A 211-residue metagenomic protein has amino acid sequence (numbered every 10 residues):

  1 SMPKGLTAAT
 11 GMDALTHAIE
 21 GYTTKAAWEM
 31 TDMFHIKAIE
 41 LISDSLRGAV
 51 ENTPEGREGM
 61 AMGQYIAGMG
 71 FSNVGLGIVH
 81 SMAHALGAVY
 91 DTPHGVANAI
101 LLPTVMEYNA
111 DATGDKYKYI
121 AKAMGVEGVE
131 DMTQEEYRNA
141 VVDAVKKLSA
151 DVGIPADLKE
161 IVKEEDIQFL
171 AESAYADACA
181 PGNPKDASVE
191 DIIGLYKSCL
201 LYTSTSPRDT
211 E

Functional and structural regions predicted by a protein language model:
S1-V74: Carboxylate- and glycine-rich phosphate/diphosphate-binding segment that chelates Mg2+/Mn2+
M12, I39, V79, N98-A99 (+3 more regions): A general structural signal for well-ordered alpha-helical segments in protein cores
M69-I78, A83-G95, C179: Glycine-rich phosphate/pyrophosphate-binding beta-alpha loops
V89-D166: Gly/Pro-rich interdomain helix-loop hinge
D166-L201: Short, amphipathic C-terminal "tail helix"
Y202-P207: Conserved small/polar residues in nucleotide/adenosyl-binding loops
T210-E211: N-terminal low-complexity segments that are often proline-rich with Ser/Thr-Pro
